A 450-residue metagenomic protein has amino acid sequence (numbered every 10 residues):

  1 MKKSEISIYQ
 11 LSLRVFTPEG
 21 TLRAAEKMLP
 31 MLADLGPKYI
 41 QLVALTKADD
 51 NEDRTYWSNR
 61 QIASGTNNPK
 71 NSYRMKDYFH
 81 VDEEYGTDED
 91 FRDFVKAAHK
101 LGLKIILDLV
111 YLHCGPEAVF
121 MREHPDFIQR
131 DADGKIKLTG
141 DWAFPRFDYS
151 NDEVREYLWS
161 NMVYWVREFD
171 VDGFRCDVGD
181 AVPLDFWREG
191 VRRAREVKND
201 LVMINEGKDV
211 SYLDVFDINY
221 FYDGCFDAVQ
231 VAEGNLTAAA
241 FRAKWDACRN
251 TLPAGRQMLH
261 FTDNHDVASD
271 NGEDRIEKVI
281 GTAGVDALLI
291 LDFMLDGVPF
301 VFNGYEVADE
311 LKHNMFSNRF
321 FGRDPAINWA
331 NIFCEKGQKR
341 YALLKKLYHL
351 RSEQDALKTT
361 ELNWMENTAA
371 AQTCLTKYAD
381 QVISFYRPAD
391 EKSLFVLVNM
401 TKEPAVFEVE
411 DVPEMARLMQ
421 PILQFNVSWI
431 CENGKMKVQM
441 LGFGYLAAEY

Functional and structural regions predicted by a protein language model:
M1-K38, V43-F169, E189-K198, V202 (+1 more regions): Substrate-binding/active-site clefts of carbohydrate-active enzymes
K3, D50, G255-E414: Loop/helix patches that line or flank the sugar-binding groove of alpha-linked glycan CAZymes
I106, G173-G179: Short catalytic-loop micro-motif centered on adjacent basic/acidic residues
R167, D177-M258, A308-K346, L350 (+1 more regions): Active-site-proximal helices and loops of the catalytic beta/alpha 8
D411-N426: Solvent-exposed beta-hairpin/edge-strand motifs
C431-Y450: C-terminal beta-strand-rich structural cap/linker in extracellular carbohydrate-active enzymes
